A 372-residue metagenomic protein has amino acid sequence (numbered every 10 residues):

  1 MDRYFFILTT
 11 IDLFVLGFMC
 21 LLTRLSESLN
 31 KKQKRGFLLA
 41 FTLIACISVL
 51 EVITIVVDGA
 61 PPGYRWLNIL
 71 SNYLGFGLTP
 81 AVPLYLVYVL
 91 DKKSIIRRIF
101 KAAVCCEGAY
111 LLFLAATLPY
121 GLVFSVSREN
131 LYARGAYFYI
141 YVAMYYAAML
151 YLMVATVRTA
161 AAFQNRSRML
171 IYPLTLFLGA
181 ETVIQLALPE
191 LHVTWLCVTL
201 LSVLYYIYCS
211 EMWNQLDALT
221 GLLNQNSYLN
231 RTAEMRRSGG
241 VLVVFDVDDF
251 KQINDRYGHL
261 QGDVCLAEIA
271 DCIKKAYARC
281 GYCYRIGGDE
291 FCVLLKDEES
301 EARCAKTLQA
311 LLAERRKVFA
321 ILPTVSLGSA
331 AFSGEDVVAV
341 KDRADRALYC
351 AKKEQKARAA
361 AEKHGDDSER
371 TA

Functional and structural regions predicted by a protein language model:
R3-I11, A116-Y151, Q185-L191: Extracellular-loop-to-transmembrane junctions of the mid-late helices
L8-P62, N68-Y85, A103-G121, L170-L186: Hydrophobic alpha-helical transmembrane segments of multi-pass membrane proteins
M19-T23, Y85-Y88, V142-F163: Alpha-helical transmembrane segments in multipass membrane proteins, preferentially the mid-helix core
R24-F37, Y88-F100, V157-S167: Membrane-interface helix-boundary motifs at transmembrane edges
A155-V157, A161-L219, N226-G240: Signal-transducing coiled-coil linker helices
N224-V241, K251-A278, Y284-G288, C292-V293 (+4 more regions): Conserved long alpha-helical elements within nucleotide-processing catalytic cores of c-di-GMP signaling and class III
K275-C280, C304-L322, C350: Short catalytic/binding micro-motifs of nucleotide second-messenger systems
Q309-L312, S326, A330-A372: Catalytic-core segments of nucleotide cyclases and related cyclic-nucleotide turnover enzymes
